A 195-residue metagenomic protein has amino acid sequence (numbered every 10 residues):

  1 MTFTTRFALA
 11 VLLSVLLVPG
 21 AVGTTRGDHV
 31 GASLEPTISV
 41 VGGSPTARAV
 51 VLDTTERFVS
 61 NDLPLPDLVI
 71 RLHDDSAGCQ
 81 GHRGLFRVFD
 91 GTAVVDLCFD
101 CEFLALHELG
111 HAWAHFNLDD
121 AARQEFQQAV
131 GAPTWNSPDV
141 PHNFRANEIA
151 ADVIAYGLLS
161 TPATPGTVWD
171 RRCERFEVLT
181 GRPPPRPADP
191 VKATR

Functional and structural regions predicted by a protein language model:
M1-A8: Bacterial N-terminal signal peptides that target proteins for export
A10-P19: Bacterial N-terminal signal peptides
A21-D28: Sec-dependent signal peptide cleavage junction
G31-V88: Auxiliary, metal-adjacent structural segments of Zn-dependent hydrolase domains
N61-L72, A121-Q127, P162-R171: Surface-exposed patches in mature extracellular/periplasmic domains of secreted proteins
F89-A105: Short pre-active-site segment immediately N-terminal to the catalytic Zn-binding motif
L109-E125: Catalytic Zn2+-binding segment of zinc metalloproteases
Q127-R195: Metalloprotease/metallohydrolase-associated module, dominated by Zn2+-dependent proteases
